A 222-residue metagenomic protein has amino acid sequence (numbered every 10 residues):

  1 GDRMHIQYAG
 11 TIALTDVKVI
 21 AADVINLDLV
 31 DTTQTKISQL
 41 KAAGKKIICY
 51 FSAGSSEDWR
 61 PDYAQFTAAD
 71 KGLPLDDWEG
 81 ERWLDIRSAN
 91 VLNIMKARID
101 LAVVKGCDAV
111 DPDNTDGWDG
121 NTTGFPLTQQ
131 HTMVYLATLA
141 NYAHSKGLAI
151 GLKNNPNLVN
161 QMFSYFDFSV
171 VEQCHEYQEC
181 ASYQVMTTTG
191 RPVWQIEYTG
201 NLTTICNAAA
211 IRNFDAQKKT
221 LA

Functional and structural regions predicted by a protein language model:
G1-A222: Glycan-processing catalytic domains of CAZymes
